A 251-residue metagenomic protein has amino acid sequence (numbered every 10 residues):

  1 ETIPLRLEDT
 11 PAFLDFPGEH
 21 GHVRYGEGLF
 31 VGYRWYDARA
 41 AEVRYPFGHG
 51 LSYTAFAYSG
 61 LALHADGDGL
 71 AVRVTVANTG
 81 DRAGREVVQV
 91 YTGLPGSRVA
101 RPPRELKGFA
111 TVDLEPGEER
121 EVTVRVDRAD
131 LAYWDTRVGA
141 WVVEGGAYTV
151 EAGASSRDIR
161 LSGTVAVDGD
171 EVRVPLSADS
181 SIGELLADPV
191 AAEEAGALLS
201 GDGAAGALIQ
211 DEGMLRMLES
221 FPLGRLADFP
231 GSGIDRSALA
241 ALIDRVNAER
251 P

Functional and structural regions predicted by a protein language model:
E1-R85, Y91, G145, V150-A152: Secreted, periplasmic, or luminal enzymes acting at the cell surface/secretory milieu
G69-A71, E119-T123, R160-S162: Intrinsic-disorder/low-complexity, polar/charged segments enriched in Ser/Thr/Lys/Arg/Asp/Glu/Gln
G93-R98, S155, S200: Change "in extracellular beta-sheet-rich domains … of secreted and cell-surface proteins" to "in beta-sheet-rich domains
R98-V138: Intrinsically disordered, low-complexity Pro/Gly/Ser/Thr-rich segments with frequent PxxP/GP/PP motifs and embedded
D127-V172: Terminal connector regions
G169-A187: Low-complexity, Pro/Ser/Thr- and charge-rich linker/hinge segments at domain boundaries
S200-P251: Extended, compositionally biased non-globular segments
